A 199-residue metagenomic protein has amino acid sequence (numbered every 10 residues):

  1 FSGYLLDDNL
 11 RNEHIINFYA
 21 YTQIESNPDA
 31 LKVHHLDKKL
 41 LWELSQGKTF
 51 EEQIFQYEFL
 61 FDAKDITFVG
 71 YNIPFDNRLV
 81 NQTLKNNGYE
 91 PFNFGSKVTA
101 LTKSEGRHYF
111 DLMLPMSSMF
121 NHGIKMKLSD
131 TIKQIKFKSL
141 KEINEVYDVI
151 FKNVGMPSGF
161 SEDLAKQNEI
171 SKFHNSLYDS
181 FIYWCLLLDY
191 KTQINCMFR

Functional and structural regions predicted by a protein language model:
F1-K85, K133-F137: Conserved non-catalytic scaffold segment of RNase H-like nuclease domains
K32-H34, S118-K133: Short, surface-exposed amphipathic charged segments that create phosphate/polyanion-binding patches used for binding
L44-E51, H122, H174-L177: Conserved phosphate-coordination/catalytic loops
K64-P74, R78-L84, M126-R199: Acidic, Mg2+-coordinating catalytic module of metal-dependent nucleases/exonucleases that use a two-metal-ion mechanism
D76-H108: Substrate-recognition/cap helix-loop segment adjacent to the acidic, metal-dependent catalytic center of Asp-based
V98-K125: Short alpha-helix plus adjacent loop in nuclease-associated cores
